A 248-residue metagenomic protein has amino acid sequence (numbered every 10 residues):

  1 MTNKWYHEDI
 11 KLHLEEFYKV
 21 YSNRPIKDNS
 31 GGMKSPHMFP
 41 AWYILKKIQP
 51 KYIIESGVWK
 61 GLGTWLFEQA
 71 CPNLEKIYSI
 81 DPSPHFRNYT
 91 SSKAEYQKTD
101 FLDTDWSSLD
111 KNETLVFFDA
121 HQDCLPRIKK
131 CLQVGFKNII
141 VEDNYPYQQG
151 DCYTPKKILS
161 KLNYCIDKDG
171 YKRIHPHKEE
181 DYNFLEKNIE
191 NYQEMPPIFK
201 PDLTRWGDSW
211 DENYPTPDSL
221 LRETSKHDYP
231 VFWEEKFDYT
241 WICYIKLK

Functional and structural regions predicted by a protein language model:
M1-V116, A120-K248: A short alpha-helical cap/connector motif
